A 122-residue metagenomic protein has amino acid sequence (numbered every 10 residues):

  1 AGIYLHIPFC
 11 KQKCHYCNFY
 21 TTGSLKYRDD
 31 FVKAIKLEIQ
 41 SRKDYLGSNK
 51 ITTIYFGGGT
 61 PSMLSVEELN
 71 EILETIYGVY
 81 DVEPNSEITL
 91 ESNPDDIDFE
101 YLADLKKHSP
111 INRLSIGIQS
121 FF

Functional and structural regions predicted by a protein language model:
A1-F31: Canonical Radical SAM [4Fe-4S] cluster-binding loop centered on the CxxxCxxC motif and its immediate flanking residues
C10, I35, F56, L90 (+1 more regions): Conserved, mostly hydrophobic/aromatic
C14, F19, Y55, S115-S120: N-terminal small/glycine-rich loop or linker at the start of catalytic domains across soluble metabolic enzymes
T21-L25, P61-M63, D95: Short strand->helix junction
F31-I35, I72: Hydrophobic alpha-helical membrane-association signature
I35-G47: A short, N-terminal amphipathic alpha-helix
T52, V66-F122: Radical SAM/AdoMet-radical enzyme domain recognition
Y55-P61: Glycine-rich beta-strand-to-loop/alpha-helix junction loops that act as flexible
